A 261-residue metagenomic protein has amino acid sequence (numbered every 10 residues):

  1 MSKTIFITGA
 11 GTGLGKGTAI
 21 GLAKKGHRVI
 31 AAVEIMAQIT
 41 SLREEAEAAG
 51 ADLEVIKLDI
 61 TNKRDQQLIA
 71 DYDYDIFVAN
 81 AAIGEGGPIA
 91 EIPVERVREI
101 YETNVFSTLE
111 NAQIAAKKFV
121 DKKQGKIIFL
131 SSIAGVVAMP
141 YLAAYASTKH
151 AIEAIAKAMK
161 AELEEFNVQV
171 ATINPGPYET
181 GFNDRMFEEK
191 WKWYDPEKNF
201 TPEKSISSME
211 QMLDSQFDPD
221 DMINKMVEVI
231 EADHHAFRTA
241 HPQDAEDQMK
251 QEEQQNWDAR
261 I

Functional and structural regions predicted by a protein language model:
G11-G13: Conserved glycine-rich cofactor-binding loop
N80-E85: Conserved NAD(P)H cofactor-binding loop of Rossmann-fold oxidoreductase domains
P88-I89, R96-R98: Substrate-binding pocket helix/loop in short-chain dehydrogenase/reductase
A90, V137-A143: Active-site loop immediately N-terminal to the catalytic Tyr-X3-Lys motif of short-chain dehydrogenase/reductase
A112, T148: Active-site helix of classical SDR
S132: Residue(s) in the substrate-gating loop at a strand-loop-helix junction that position the organic substrate next
E165-H235: SDR active-site lid
